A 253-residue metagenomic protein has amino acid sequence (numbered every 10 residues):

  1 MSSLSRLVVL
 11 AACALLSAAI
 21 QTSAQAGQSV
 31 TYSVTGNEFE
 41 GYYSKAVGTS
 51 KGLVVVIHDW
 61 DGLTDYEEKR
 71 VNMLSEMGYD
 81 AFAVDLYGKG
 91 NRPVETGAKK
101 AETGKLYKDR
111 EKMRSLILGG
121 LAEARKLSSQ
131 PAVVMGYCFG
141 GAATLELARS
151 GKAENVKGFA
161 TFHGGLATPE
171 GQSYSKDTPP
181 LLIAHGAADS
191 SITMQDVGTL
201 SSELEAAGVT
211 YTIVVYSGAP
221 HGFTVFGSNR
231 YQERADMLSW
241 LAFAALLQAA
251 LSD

Functional and structural regions predicted by a protein language model:
V8-A18: Bacterial N-terminal signal peptides
S29-L127, V225-G227: Serine-hydrolase catalytic machinery in alpha/beta-hydrolase-like enzymes
R70, T193-E203: Short alpha-helix in the alpha/beta-hydrolase fold that links the catalytic acid
L86-G90, G165, A219: Short beta-to-alpha linker loops that shape the active-site pocket of alpha/beta-hydrolase fold enzymes
I117-D177: Primarily recognizes the serine-hydrolase "nucleophile elbow" in alpha/beta-hydrolase and SGNH/GDSL folds
S175-L181, A207-T210: Short, proline-enriched alpha-helix->beta-strand connector loops that line the catalytic pocket of alpha/beta-hydrolase
I183-H185, D189: Short beta-strand/loop motif that positions the catalytic acidic residue of the alpha/beta-hydrolase fold
G198, E205-D253: C-terminal catalytic histidine-bearing segment of alpha/beta-hydrolase fold enzymes
